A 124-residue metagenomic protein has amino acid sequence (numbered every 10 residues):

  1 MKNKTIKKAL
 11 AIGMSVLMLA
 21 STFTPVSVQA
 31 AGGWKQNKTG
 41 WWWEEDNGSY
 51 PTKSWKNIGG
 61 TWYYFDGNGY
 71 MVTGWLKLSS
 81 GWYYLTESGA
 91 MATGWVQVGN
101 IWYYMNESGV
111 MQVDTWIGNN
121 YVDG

Functional and structural regions predicted by a protein language model:
K2-G124: Extracellular adhesion/carbohydrate-binding repeat motifs centered on closely spaced tryptophans
